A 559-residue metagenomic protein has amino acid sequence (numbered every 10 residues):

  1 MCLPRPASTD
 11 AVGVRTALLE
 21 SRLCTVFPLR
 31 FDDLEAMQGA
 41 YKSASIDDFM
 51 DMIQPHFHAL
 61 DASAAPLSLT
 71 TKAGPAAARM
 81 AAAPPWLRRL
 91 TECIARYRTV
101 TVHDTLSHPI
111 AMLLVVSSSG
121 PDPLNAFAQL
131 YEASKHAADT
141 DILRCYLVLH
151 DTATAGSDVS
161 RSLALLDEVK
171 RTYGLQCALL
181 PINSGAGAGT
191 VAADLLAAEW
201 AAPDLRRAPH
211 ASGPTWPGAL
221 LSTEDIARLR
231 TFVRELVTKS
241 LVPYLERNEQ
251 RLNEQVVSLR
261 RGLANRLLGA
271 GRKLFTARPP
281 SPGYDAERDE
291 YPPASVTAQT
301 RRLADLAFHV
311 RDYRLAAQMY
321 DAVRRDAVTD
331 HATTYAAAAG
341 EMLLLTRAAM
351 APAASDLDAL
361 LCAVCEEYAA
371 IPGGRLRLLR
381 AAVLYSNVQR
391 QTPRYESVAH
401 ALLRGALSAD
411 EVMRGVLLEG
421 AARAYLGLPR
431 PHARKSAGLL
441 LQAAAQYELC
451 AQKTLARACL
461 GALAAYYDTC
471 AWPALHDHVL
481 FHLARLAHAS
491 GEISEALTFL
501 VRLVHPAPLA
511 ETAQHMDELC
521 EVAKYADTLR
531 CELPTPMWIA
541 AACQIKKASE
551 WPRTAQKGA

Functional and structural regions predicted by a protein language model:
M1-P282, A433, G438-L440, K453 (+4 more regions): Eukaryotic intrinsically disordered, low-complexity segments enriched for acidic and Ser/Thr/Pro residues that serve as
R261, N265, G269, K273-G558: Extended alpha-helical assembly domains of large eukaryotic scaffold proteins
